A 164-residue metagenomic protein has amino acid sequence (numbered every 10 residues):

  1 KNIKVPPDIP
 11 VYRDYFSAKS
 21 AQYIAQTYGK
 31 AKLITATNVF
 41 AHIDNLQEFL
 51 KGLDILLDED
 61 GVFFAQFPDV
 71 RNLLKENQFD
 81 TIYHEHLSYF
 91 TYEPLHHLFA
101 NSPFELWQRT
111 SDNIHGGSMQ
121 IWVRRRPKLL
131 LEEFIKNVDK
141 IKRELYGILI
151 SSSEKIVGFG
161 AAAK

Functional and structural regions predicted by a protein language model:
K1-Q22: Class I SAM-dependent methyltransferase SAM/SAH-binding core
A25-K30, S151-E154: Glycine-rich phosphate-binding loop signature in dinucleotide/nucleotide-binding domains
K32-T35: A conserved beta-strand element that flanks and buttresses the S-adenosyl-L-methionine
V39: Hydrophobic adenine-recognition pocket in adenosine-nucleotide-binding enzymes
Q47-F64: A short glycine-rich, Lys/Arg-flanked "PGG" loop and its adjoining helix->strand segment in the class I
F63-S88, Y92-P94: Short, glycine-/aromatic-enriched active-site segment of Class I SAM-dependent methyltransferases
F104-H115: Conserved S-adenosyl-L-methionine
Q120-K164: Hydrophobic, well-ordered beta-alpha structural blocks that scaffold small-molecule cofactor pockets
